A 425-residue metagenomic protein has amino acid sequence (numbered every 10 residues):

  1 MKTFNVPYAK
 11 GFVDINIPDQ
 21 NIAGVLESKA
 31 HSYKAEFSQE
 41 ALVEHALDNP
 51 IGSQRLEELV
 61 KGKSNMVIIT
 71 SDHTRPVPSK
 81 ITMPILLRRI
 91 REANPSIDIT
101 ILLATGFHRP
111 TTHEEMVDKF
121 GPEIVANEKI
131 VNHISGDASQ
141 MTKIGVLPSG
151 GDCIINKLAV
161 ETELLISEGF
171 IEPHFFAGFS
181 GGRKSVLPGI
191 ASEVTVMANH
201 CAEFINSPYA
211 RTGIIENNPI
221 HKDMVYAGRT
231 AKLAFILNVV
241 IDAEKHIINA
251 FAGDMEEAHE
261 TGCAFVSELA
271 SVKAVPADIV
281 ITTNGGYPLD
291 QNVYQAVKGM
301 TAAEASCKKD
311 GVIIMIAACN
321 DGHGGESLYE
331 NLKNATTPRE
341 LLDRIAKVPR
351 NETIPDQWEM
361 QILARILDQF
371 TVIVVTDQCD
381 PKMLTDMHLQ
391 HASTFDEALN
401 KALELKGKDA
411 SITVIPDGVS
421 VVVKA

Functional and structural regions predicted by a protein language model:
M1, A296-V297, T301-A425: C-terminal non-catalytic interaction/assembly regions of soluble proteins
M1-A46: N-terminal amphipathic/basic leader segments beginning at the initiator methionine
I51-V67, R91-I97, S271-D278, S306-K308 (+1 more regions): Glycine-rich phosphate/diphosphate-binding loops that line cofactor/substrate pockets in enzymes
N65-P76, T100-G106, I281-T283: Short glycine-rich or small-residue beta-strand-to-loop segments that form or flank ligand, phosphate, metal/Fe-S
P76-S96, I101, A296-S306: Histidine-anchored nucleotide/phosphate-binding helix
T111-F179: An acidic, phosphate/nucleotide-engaging active-site surface
E161-E244: Internal metal/ion-chelating core segments
A210-Y287: Membrane-embedded hairpin module used as a gating/binding unit in multi-pass transport and secretion proteins
